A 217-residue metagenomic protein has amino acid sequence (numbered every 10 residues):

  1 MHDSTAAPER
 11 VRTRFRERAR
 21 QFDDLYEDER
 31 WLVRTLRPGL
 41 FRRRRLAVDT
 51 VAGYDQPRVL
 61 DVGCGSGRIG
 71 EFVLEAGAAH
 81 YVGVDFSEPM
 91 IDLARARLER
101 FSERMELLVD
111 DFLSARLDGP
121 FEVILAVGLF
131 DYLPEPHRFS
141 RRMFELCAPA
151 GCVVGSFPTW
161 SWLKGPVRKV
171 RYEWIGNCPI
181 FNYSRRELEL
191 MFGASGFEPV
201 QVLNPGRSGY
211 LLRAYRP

Functional and structural regions predicted by a protein language model:
M1-A52: Conserved class I S-adenosyl-L-methionine
S66-L113: Class I SAM-dependent methyltransferase SAM/SAH-binding core
L125: A conserved beta-strand element that flanks and buttresses the S-adenosyl-L-methionine
G128-L129: Short catalytic micro-motifs in class I SAM-dependent methyltransferases
H137-P149: A short glycine-rich, Lys/Arg-flanked "PGG" loop and its adjoining helix->strand segment in the class I
A150-F157: Conserved beta-strand signature within the Rossmann-like core of class I S-adenosyl-L-methionine
T159-P179: Short, glycine-/aromatic-enriched active-site segment of Class I SAM-dependent methyltransferases
P179-S195: Short alpha-helix
